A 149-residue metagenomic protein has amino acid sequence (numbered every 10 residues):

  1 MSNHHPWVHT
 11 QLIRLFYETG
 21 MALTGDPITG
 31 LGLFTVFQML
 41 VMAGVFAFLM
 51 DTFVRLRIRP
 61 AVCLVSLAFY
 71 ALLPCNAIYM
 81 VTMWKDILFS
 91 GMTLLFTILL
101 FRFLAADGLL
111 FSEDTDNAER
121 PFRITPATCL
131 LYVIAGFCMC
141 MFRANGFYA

Functional and structural regions predicted by a protein language model:
M1-F16, T24-T29: Extracytoplasmic catalytic/substrate-binding loops of multi-pass membrane glycan-assembly enzymes
L15, T19, F48-T52, F96-F103: Hydrophobic membrane-targeting alpha-helices
G20, T24, F53-A61, L104-E113: Membrane-interfacial segments
P27-I28, L56-L64, F122-C129: Membrane-helix interface segments
V36-R57, L95: Transmembrane-helix motifs of polytopic, lipid-linked glycan transferases
F37, V65-L100, C138-A149: Multi-pass, polyprenyl lipid-linked donor-dependent membrane glycosyltransferases
F96-T128: Membrane-interface transmembrane helices that cradle and orient dolichyl/undecaprenyl
E119, R123, A127-R143: Membrane-interface alpha helices of multi-pass inner-membrane proteins
